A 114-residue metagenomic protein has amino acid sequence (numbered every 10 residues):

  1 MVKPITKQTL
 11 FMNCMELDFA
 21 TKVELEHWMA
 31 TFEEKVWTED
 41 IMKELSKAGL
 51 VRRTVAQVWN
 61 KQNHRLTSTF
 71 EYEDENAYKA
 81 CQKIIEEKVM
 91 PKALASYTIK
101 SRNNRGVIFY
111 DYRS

Functional and structural regions predicted by a protein language model:
M1-T9, S46-T67, M90-S114: Glycine-rich beta-strand-turn "strand-cap" elements at beta-sheet edges
V2-Q8, T21, L25-W37, D111: A broadly tuned "polar low-complexity/structure-edge" signature
L10-F19, V51-E86: Short, well-ordered beta-strand segments in beta-rich or mixed alpha/beta enzyme and ligand-binding folds
F19-T21, H27, K43, N63 (+2 more regions): Low-complexity, compositionally biased segments
E24, W37, E75-A77, K83 (+2 more regions): Short linear sequence elements within intrinsically disordered, low-complexity coil regions
E24-R52, I85-L94: Short amphipathic alpha-helical segments
L25-W28, T67-E71, Q82-K83, Y97-K100: Generic ordered-secondary-structure signal
